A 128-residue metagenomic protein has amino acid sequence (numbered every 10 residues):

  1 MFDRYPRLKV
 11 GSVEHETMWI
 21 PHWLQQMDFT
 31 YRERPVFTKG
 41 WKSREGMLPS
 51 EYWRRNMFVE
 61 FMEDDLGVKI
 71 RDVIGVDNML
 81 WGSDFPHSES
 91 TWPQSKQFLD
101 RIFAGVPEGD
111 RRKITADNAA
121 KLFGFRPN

Functional and structural regions predicted by a protein language model:
M1, D84: Iron-sulfur cluster-binding electron-transfer modules in prokaryotic oxidoreductases
F2-E51, D65-D77: Histidine/acidic residue-rich metal-binding segments in metalloenzymes
L8, M18-W19, K42-S43, R55-F58 (+2 more regions): Mid-to-C-terminal alpha-helical segments outside catalytic/metal-binding sites
